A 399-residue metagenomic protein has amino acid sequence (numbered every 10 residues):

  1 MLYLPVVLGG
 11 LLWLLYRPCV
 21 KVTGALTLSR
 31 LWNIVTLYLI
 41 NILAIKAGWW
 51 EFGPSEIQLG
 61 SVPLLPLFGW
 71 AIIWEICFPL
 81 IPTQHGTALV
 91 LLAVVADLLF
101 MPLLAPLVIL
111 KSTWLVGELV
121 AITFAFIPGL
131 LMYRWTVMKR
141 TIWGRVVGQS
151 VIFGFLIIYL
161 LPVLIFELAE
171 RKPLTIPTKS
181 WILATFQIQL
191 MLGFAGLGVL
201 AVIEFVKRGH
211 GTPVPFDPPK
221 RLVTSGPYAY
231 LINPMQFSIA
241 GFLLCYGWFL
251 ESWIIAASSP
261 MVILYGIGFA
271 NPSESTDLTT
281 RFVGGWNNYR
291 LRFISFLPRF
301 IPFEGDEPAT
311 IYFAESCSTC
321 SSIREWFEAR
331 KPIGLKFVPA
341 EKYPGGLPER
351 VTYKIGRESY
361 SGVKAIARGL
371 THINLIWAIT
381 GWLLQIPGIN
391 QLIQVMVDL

Functional and structural regions predicted by a protein language model:
M1-T224, A240-T310, R330, Q391 (+1 more regions): Membrane-anchoring alpha-helices and their flanking helix-loop junctions
V223-L231: A short amphipathic helical element positioned immediately N-terminal to and/or at the very start of a transmembrane
N233-P234, S252: Short loop-to-helix capping motifs
F313-S316: Short pre-active-site segment immediately N-terminal to redox-active cysteine/selenocysteine motifs in thiol-based
S321-I333: Typically the conserved alpha-helix immediately C-terminal to a functionally engaged Cys/Sec in thioredoxin-like
L335-K342: A short beta-strand-loop structural module common to alpha/beta enzyme folds
Y343-L399: Thiol/selenol-based redox catalytic cores and closely related redox-interacting motifs
